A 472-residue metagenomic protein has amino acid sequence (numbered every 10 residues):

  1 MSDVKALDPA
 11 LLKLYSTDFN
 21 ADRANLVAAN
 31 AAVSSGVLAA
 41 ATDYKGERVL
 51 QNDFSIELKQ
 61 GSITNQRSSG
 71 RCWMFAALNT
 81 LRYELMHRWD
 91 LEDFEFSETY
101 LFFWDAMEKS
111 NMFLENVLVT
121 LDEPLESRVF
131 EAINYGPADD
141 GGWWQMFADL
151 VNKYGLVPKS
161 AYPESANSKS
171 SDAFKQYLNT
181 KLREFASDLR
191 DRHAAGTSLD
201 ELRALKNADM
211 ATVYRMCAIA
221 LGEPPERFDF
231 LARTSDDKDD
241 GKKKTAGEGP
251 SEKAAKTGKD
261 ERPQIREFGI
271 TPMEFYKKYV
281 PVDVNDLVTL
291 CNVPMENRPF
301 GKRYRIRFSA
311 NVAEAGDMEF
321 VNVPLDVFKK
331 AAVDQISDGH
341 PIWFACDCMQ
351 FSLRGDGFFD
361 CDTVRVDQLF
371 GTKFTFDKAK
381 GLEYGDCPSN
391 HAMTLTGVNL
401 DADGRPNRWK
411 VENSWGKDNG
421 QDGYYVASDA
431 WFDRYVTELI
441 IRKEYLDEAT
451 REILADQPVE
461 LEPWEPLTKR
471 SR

Functional and structural regions predicted by a protein language model:
S2-G61: N-terminal regions that are enriched for targeting/export leaders and immediately downstream pro/stem segments
D8, S34-G36, S97, T271 (+4 more regions): Helix N-terminus capping/helix-initiation residues
E47-W343, N419-D422, D429, T437: Active-site nucleophile-adjacent alpha helix/oxyanion-hole segment immediately C-terminal to the catalytic cysteine
E57-G61, D377-K380, E412: Short helix/strand-bridging catalytic loops that position acidic/His residues to coordinate divalent metals and engage
C72, V151, E383-G416: Catalytic nucleophile-His microenvironment captured as a short glycine-rich beta-strand/loop that brackets
W104, A345-D347, V398, S414 (+1 more regions): Structured loops at beta-to-helix junctions and adjacent beta-edge loops in soluble globular domains
V312-N390: Long, positively charged binding patches that form subdomain-scale interaction surfaces for polyanionic ligands
D401-R472: Conserved catalytic-core surface of thiol
